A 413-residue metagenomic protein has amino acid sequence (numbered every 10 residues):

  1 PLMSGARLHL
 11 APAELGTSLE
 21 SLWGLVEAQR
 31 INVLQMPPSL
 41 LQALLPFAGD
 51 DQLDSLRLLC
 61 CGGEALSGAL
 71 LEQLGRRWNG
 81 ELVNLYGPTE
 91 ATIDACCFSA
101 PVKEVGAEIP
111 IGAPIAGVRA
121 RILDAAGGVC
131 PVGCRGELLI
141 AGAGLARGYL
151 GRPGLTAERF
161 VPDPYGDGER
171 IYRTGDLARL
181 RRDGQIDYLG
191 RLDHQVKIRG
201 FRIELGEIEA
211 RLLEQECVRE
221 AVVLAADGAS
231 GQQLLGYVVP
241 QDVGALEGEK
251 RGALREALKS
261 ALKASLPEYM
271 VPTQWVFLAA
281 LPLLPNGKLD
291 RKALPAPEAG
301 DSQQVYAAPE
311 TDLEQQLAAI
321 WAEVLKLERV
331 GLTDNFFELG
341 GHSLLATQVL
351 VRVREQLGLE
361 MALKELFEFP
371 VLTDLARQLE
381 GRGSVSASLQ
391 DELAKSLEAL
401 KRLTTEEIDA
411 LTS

Functional and structural regions predicted by a protein language model:
P1-V132, E137-A146, Y165-Y172, Q195-V196 (+2 more regions): Motif- and composition-driven signal specific to adenylation
L2-S4, H9, L213, G287 (+1 more regions): Short hydrophobic alpha-helices that are characteristic scaffold elements of the AMP-binding
I31, Q42, V118, S260 (+3 more regions): Acyl-group handoff/entry surfaces in thioester-processing enzymes
P46, L150-G151, V161-P162, E214 (+5 more regions): Phosphate-coordinating loops and pocket residues in cytosolic domains that bind phosphorylated ligands
F47-G49, G151-P153, K326-E328: PAS/PAS-like sensory domain cap-loop motif
C60, R219, E249-K250, E268-V271 (+3 more regions): Regions immediately C-terminal to embedded phosphopantetheine-bearing carrier domains
E81-N84, S99-E310, E314, A318-A319 (+2 more regions): AMP-dependent adenylate-forming
E90, A229-Q232, F369: Short acidic/glycine-enriched loop/turn segments that link adjacent beta-strands
